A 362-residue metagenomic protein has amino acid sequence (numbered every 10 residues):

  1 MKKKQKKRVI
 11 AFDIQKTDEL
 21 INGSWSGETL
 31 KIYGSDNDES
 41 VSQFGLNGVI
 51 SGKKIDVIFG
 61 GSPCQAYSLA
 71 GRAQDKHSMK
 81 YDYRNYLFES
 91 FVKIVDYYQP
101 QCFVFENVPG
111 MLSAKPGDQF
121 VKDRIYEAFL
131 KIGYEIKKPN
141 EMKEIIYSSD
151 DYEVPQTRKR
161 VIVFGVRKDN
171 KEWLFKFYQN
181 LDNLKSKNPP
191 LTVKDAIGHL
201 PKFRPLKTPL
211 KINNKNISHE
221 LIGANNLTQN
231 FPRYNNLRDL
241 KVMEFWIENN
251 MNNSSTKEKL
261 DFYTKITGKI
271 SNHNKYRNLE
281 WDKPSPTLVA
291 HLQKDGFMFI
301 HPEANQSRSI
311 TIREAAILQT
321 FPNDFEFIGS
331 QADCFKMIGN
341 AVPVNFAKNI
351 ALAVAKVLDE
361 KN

Functional and structural regions predicted by a protein language model:
M1-L46: S-adenosyl-L-methionine
R8, V57, Q101-C102, S285-T287: Beta-sheet entry/capping signal
F12, G60, F105, A290: Redox-cofactor binding/interface segments in oxidoreductases and associated redox assembly factors
Q15, P63, V108-P109: Catalytic metal-binding/acid-base residues of hydrolase active sites
G23-T29, G45-I55, Y67-T267: Class I S-adenosyl-L-methionine
C64-G71, F297, F327: Short acidic/His/Gly/Ser-rich catalytic and metal-binding motifs that mark active-site loops of diverse hydrolases
Q65, N170-E172, P205, W281 (+1 more regions): Short, acidic Gly/Pro/Ser/Thr-rich loop/turn segments
K215-N362: C-terminal target-recognition/interaction regions appended to catalytic cores
